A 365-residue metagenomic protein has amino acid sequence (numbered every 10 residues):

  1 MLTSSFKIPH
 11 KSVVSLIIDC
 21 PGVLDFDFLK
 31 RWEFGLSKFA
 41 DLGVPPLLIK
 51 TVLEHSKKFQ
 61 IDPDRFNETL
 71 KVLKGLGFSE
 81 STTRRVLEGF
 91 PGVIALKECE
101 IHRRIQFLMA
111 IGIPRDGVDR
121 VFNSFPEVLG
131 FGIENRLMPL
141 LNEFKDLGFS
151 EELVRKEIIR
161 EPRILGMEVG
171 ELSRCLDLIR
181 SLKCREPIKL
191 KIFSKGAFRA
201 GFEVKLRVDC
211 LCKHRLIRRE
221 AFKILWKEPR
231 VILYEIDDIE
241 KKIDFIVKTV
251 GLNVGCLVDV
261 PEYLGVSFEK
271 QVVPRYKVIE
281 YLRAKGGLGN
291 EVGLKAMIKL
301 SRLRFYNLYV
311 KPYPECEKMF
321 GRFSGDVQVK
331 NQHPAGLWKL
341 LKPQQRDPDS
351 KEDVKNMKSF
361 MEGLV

Functional and structural regions predicted by a protein language model:
M1-V365: Long amphipathic alpha-helical repeat/alpha-solenoid cores
